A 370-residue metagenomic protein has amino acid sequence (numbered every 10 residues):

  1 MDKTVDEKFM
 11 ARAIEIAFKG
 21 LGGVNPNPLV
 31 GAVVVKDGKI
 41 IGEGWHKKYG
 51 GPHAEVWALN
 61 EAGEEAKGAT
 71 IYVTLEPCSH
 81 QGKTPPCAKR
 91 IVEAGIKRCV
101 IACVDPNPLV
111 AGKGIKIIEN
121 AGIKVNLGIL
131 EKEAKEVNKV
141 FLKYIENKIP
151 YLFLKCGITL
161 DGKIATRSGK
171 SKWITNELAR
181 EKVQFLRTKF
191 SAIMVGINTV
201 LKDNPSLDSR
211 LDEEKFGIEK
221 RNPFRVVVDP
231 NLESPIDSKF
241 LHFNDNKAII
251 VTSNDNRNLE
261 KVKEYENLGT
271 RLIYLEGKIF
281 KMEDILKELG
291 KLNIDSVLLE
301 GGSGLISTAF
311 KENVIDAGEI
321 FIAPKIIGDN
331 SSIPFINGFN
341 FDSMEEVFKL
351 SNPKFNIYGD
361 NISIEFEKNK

Functional and structural regions predicted by a protein language model:
D2-L21, N25-N27, E43, Y151 (+1 more regions): Enzymes that bind and transform nitrogen-containing heteroaromatic metabolites
F18, I96, I101-V104, I123 (+3 more regions): A broad detector of the eukaryotic-type serine/threonine protein kinase catalytic domain
G23-V24, G51, I115, L130-G157: Proteins enriched for Cys/Gly/acidic motifs involved in redox and nucleic-acid/cofactor modification
G31: Helix-turn-helix
V34-A134, T252-N254, F310: Zn2+-dependent cytidine deaminase-like catalytic core
H53, G82, L109-V110, E136 (+4 more regions): Residues that form or flank phosphate/diphosphate-binding pockets in enzymes that use nucleotide phosphates
E64-K67, A94, N147, T188 (+2 more regions): Structured loop/turn residues at beta-strand edges in well-structured enzyme cores
N107, A111, L127-L130, I145-I149 (+1 more regions): Short capping loops/turns at secondary-structure boundaries
